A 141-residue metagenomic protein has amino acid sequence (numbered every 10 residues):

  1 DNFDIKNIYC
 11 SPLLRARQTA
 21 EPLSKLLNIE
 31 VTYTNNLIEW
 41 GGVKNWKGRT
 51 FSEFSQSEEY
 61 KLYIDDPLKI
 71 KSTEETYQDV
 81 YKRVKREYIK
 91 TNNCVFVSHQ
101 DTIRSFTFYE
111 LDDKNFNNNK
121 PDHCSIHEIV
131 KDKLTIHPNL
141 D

Functional and structural regions predicted by a protein language model:
D1-E59: Phosphate-coordination/substrate-recognition cap region in phosphate-metabolizing enzymes
D1-I5, L26, K90, K131-D141: An N-terminal RHG(E/S)-centered segment typical of histidine phosphatases
P22, L26, K90, Y109-D113: Active-site catalytic microenvironments for nucleophilic, acid-base chemistry
R49-I64, L134-D141: A polyampholytic, Gly/Pro-enriched intrinsically disordered region
E58-D79: Short glycine/proline- and acidic residue-enriched helix-loop micro-motifs that form flexible lids or anion-recognition
V80-I89: A short, acidic, amphipathic alpha-helical segment used as a generic capping/interface helix at domain edges
K90-D101: Generic beta-sheet signal
D113-L140: Domain-level recognition of soluble alpha/beta enzyme cores, biased toward histidine phosphatases/phosphomutases
